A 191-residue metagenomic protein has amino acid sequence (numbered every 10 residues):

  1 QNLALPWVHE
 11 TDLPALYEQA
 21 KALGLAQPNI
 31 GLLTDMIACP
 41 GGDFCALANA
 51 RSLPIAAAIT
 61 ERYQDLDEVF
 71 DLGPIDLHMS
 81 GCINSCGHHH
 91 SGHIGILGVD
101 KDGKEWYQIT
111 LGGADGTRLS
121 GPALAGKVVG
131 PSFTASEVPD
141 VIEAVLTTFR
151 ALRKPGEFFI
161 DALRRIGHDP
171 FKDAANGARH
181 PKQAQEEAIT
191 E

Functional and structural regions predicted by a protein language model:
Q1-K104, Q108: Small-residue-enriched alpha-helical segments and adjacent helix-cap loops that form tight helix-helix packing
P6, S85, V99, G126-S132 (+1 more regions): Accessory RNA-recognition modules of RNA-modification enzymes
P6-H9, C45-L53, V128-A135, L152 (+1 more regions): Hydrophobic alpha-helical scaffolding
K21-A26, Q64-E68, A114, E143 (+1 more regions): Generic secondary-structure signature for well-ordered alpha-helical cores
N29, E68-V69, A151-F158, K172 (+2 more regions): Intrinsically disordered or highly flexible coil/loop and linker segments, enriched in small and charged/polar residues
R62, L66, L72, I166 (+1 more regions): Intrinsic disorder at enzyme termini
H90-L152: Mobile "lid/hinge" segments at catalytic clefts and subdomain interfaces of large enzymes
V138-R150, P155-D173: Active-site or pore-adjacent capping/gating segments
